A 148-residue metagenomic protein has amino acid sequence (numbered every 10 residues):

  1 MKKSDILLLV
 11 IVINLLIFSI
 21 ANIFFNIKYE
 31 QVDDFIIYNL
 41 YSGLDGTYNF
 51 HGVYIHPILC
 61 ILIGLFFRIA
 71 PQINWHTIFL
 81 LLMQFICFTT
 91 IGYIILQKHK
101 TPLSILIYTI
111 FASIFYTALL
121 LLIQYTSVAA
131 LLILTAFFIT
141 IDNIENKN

Functional and structural regions predicted by a protein language model:
M1-I11, L103: N-terminal membrane topogenic signal
L8-G52, G64-R68: Extracytoplasmic loop-helix module adjacent to an early transmembrane segment
K28-F35, W75-F79, L103-I105, I123-L131: Short, aromatic-rich membrane-interface segments at the entry and exit of alpha-helical transmembrane domains
D45-H51, N74-I78, H99-P102, N146: Short, amphipathic, aromatic/basic-enriched membrane-interface segments that mark the entry/exit of transmembrane
N49-N74, I78-L82: Short hydrophobic/aromatic helix or loop-helix immediately within or flanking a transmembrane segment in polytopic
L82-K100: Transmembrane-helix motifs of polytopic, lipid-linked glycan transferases
L103-Y108, N143-N148: Short hydrophobic alpha-helices at membrane interfaces in multi-pass membrane enzymes
Y108-L134, I139: Aromatic- and kink-enriched transmembrane "portal" helix at the membrane-lumen/periplasm boundary that abuts
